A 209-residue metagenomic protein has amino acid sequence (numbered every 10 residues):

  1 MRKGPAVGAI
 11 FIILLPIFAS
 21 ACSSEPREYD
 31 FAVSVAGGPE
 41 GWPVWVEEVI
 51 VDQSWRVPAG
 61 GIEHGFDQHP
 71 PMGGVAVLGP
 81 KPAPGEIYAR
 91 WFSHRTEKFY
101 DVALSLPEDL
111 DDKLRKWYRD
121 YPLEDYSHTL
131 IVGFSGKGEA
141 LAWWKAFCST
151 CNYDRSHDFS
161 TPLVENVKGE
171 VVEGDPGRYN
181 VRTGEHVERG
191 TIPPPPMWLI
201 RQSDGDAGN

Functional and structural regions predicted by a protein language model:
M1-I10: Bacterial N-terminal signal peptides that target proteins for export
F18-A21: C-terminal motif of bacterial Sec signal peptides marking the signal peptidase cleavage site
S23-E25: Bacterial signal peptide processing site
V33-V44: Structural motif
E47-R95: Tryptophan-paired
K98-S105: Edge beta-strands of extracellular beta-sandwich domains
L114-R189, P194, G208: Compositionally biased low-complexity segments at domain edges in trafficked proteins and select soluble regulators
S203-D206: Preference for solvent-exposed, low-hydrophobicity sequence contexts
